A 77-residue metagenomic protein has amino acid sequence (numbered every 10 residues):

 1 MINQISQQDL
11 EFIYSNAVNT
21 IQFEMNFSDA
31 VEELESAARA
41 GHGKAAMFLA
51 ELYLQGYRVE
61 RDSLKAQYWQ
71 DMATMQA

Functional and structural regions predicted by a protein language model:
M1-L10: TPR-adjacent "capping" and linker segments in tetratricopeptide-repeat scaffold/adaptor proteins
Q8-D9, T20-I21, R39-G43, Q55-Y57 (+1 more regions): Short helix-capping/linker turns of helical repeat alpha-solenoids
D9-I13, A30-E33: Charge-rich, solvent-exposed alpha-helical interaction surfaces
F12-T20, F48-Q55: Hydrophobic face of amphipathic alpha-helices that form TPR/SEL1-like repeat modules and related alpha-solenoid
F23-E32, E60-W69: Structural signature of tandem alpha-helical TPR/SEL1-like repeats, specifically the intra-repeat loop/turn
F27, M75-Q76: Contiguous, function-dense segments enriched for cysteine-driven chemistry and partner/ligand-binding capacity
E35-A37, M72-A73: Canonical positions in the second alpha-helix
